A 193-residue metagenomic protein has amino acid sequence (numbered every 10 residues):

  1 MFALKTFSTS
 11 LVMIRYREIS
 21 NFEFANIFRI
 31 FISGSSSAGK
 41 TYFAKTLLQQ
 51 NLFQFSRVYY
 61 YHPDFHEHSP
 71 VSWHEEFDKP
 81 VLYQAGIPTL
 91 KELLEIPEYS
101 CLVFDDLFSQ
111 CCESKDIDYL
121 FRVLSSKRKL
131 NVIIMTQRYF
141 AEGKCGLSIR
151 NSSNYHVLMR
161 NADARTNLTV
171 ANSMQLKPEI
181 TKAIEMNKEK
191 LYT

Functional and structural regions predicted by a protein language model:
F7-F24, K45: Pre-Walker A adenine-sensing motif
F7-L11, P70-D78: N-terminal helicase ATP-binding lobe
Y16, I30-Q50, P63-E67, E76 (+1 more regions): Conserved P-loop NTPase motor cores
F24-I30: Pre-Walker A (Motif I) flank of P-loop NTPase domains
Q49-V58: Post-Walker A helix-loop "phosphate-sensing" segment adjacent to the P-loop in P-loop NTPases
V58, T136, K182-I184: Short loop/turn and capping residues at structural boundaries
A171-T193: Phosphate-binding and hydrolysis-coupling loops of NTP-dependent motor/remodeling domains
